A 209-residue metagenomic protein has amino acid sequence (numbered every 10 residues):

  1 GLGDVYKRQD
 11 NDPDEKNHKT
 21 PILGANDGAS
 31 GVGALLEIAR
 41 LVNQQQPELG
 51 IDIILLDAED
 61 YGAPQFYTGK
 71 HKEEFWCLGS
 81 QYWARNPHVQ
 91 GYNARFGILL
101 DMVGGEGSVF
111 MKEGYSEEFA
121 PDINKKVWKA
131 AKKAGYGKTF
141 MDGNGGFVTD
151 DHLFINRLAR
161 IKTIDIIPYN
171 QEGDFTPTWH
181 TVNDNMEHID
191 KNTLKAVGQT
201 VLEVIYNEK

Functional and structural regions predicted by a protein language model:
G1-Y6: Short, small-residue-biased leader/transition segments that mark boundaries at the very start of proteins
R8-P21: Glycine/charged-rich beta-loop-alpha catalytic/anionic-binding loops adjacent to active sites
K19-D122: Acidic/histidine-rich catalytic neighborhood of metal-dependent amide-processing enzymes
F96, G105-K209: Active-site-adjacent substrate-binding region of metalloamidase/peptidase-like peptide-processing proteins
